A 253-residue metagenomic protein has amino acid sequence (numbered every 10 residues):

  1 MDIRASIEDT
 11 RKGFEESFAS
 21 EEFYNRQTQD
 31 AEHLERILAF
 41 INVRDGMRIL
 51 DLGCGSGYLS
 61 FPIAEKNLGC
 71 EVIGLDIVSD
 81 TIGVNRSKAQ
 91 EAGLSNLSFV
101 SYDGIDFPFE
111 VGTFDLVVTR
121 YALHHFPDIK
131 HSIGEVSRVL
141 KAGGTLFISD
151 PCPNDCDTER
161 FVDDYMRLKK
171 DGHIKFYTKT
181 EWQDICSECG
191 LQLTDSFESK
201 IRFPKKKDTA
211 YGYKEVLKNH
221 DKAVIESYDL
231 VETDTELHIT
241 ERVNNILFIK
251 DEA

Functional and structural regions predicted by a protein language model:
M1-V43, Y58-P62, T81-V84, K207-A210: Conserved class I S-adenosyl-L-methionine
L50-L52, S56-D106: Class I SAM-dependent methyltransferase SAM/SAH-binding core
I105-L116: A short acidic, Gly/Pro-enriched loop at the edge of an enzyme's catalytic core that lines a small-molecule cofactor
L116-P127: A short SAM/SAH-binding and catalytic strip from SAM-dependent methyltransferases
K130-A142: A short glycine-rich, Lys/Arg-flanked "PGG" loop and its adjoining helix->strand segment in the class I
F147-K169: Conserved class I S-adenosyl-L-methionine
K175-C189: Short alpha-helix
T194-A253: Conserved Class I S-adenosyl-L-methionine
